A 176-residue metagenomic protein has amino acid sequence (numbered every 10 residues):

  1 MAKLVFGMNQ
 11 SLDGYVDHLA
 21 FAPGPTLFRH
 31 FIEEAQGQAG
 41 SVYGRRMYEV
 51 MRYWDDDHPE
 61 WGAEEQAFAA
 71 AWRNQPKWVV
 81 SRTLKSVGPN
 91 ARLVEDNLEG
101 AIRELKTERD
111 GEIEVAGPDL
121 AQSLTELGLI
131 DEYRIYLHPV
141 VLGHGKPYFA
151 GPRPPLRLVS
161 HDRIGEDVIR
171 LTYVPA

Functional and structural regions predicted by a protein language model:
M1-A176: Enzymes that bind and transform nitrogen-containing heteroaromatic metabolites
